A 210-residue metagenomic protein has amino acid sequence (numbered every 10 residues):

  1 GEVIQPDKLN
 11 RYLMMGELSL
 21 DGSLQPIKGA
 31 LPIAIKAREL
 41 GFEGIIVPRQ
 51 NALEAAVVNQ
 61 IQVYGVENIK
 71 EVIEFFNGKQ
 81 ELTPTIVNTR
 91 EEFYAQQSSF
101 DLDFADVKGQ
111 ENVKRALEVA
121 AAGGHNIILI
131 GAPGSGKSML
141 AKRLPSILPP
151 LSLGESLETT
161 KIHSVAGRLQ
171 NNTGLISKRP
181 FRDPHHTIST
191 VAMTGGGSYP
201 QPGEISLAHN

Functional and structural regions predicted by a protein language model:
G1-I128, A132-S138, I176: Peripheral, non-AAA+ core regions of ATP-driven protein-machinery
V3, N77-E81, A122-N126, S146-P149 (+3 more regions): Generic secondary-structure signature for well-ordered alpha-helical cores
G16, G65, D183-H185, G195: Flexible glycine-/small-residue-rich
E118, G174-R182, T190-N210: Conserved alpha-helical scaffold flanking the Walker A/P-loop in AAA+ ATPase domains
I128-T173: Walker A/P-loop
